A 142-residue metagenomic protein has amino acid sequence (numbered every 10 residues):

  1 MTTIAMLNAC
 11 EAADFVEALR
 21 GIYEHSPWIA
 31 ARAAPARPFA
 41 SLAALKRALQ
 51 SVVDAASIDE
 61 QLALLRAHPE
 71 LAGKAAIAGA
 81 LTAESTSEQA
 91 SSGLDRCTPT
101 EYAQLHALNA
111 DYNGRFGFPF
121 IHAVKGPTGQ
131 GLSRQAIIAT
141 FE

Functional and structural regions predicted by a protein language model:
I4-A9, G21-Y23, W28-L108, Y112: Aromatic-anchored, charged helix-turn/loop surface patch used as a conserved interaction hotspot
A12-F15: Surface-exposed, charge/polar-rich loops and edge strands
C97-E142: C-terminal non-catalytic interaction appendages of large macromolecular assemblies
